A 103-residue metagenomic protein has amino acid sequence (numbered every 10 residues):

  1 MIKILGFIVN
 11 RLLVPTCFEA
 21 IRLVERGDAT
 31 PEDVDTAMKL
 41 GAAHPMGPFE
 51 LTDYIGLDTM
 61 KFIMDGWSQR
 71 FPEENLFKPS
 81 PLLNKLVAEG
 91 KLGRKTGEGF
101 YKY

Functional and structural regions predicted by a protein language model:
M1-F7, I21-R26, P31-Y103: NAD(P)-dependent Rossmann-like dehydrogenase/reductase catalytic/cofactor-binding core
L13-C17: Structural/interface elements that position substrates and couple domains in central-metabolism enzymes
